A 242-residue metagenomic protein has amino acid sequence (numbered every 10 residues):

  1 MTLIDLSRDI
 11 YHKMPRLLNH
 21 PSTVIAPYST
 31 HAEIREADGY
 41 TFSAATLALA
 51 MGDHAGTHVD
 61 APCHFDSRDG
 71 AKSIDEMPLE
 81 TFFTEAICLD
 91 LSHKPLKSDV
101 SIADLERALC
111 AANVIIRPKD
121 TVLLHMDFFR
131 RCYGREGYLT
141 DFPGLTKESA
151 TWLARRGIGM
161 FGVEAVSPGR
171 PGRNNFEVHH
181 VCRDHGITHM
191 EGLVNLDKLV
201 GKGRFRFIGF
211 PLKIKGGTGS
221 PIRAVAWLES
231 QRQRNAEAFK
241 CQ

Functional and structural regions predicted by a protein language model:
M1-Q242: Active-/binding-site microenvironments in catalytic and ligand-binding cores
